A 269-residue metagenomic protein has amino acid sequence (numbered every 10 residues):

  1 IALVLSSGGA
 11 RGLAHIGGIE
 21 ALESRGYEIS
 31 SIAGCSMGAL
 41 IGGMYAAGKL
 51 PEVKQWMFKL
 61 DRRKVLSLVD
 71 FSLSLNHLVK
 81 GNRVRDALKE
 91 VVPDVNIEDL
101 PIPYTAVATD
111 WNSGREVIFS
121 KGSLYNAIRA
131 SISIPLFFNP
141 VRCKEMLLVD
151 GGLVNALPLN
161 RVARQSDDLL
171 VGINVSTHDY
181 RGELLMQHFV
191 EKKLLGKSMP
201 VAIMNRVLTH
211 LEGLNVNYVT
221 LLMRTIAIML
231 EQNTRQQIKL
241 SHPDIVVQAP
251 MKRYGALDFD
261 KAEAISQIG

Functional and structural regions predicted by a protein language model:
I1, L50-A87, T109-S123, L157-I268: Non-catalytic peripheral regions of patatin-like phospholipases
I1-I32: Helix-rich "cap/lid" substructures immediately adjacent to catalytic or cofactor-binding pockets
G8, G18, G38, A106 (+6 more regions): Conserved small-residue
H15, G38-A39, N155: Catalytic nucleophile loop
E28-A46: Catalytic nucleophile loop
V65, V92-P103: A short alpha-helix-loop-beta-strand transition element characteristic of N-terminal alpha/beta dinucleotide-binding
Y104-D110, N139: Short beta-strand scaffold segments in enzyme catalytic cores
G122-S123, R129-D167: ATP/pyrophosphate-binding catalytic subdomain of soluble kinases
